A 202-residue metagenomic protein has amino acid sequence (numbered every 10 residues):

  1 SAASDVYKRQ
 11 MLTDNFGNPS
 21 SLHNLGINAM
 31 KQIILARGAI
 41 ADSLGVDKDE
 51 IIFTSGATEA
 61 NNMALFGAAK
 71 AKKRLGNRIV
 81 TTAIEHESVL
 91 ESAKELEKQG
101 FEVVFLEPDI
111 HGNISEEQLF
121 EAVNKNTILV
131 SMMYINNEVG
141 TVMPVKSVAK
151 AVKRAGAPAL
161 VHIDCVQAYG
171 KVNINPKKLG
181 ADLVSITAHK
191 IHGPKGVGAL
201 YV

Functional and structural regions predicted by a protein language model:
S1-V202: Pyridoxal 5′-phosphate
